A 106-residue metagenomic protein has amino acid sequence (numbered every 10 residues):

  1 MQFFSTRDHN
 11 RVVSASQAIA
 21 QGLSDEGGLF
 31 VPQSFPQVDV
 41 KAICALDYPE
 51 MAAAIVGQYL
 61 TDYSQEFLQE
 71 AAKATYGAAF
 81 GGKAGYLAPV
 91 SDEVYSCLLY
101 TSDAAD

Functional and structural regions predicted by a protein language model:
M1, R11-S14, G77-A84, A104: Short amphipathic alpha-helical surface micro-motifs
M1-E26: Charged, compositionally biased N-terminal leader segments and the immediate start of the first structured element
E26-L99: Small-residue-rich anion-binding loops in enzyme active sites
Y100-D106: Conserved small/polar residues in nucleotide/adenosyl-binding loops
